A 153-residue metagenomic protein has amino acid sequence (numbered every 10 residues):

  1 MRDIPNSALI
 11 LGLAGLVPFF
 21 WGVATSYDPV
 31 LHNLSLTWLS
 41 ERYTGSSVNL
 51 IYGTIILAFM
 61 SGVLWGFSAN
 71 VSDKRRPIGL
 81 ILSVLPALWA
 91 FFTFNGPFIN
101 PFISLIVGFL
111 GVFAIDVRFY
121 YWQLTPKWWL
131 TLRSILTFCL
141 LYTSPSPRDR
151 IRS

Functional and structural regions predicted by a protein language model:
R2-A8, L13, V17-G53, D73: Interfacial loop at the N-terminal end of multi-pass membrane proteins
S40-G45, S61-D73, Q123-L124: Short juxtamembrane and helix-loop transition motifs at transmembrane-helix boundaries in membrane proteins
G66-F92: Helix-adjacent hinge/juxtasegments
S83-A90, S134-S144: Small-residue-rich segments of transmembrane alpha-helices in multi-pass membrane proteins, especially helix faces
G108-R118: Alpha-helical transmembrane segments and their membrane-interface exit regions
W122-C139: Interfacial loop-to-transmembrane junctions
Y142, P147-S153: Single conserved hydrophobic/aromatic residue that forms the stacking wall/gate of nucleotide- or nucleobase-binding
